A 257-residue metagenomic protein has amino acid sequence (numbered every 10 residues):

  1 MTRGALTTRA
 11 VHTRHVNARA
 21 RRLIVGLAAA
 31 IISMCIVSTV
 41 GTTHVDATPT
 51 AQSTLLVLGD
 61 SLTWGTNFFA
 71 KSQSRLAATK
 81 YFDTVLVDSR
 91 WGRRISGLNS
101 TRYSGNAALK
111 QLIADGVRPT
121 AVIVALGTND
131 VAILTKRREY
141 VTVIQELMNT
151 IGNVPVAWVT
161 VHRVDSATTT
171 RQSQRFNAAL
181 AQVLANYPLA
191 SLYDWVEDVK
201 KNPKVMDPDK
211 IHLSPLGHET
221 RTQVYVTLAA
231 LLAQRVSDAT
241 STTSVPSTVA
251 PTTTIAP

Functional and structural regions predicted by a protein language model:
M1-A20: N-terminal secretory signal peptides that target proteins for export/translocation
R19-V37: Sec-dependent N-terminal signal peptides
M34-S53: C-terminal region of N-terminal signal peptides and the immediate post-cleavage residues of exported proteins
P49-L58, L62-T142, A167, R171-Q174: Conserved SGNH/GDSL esterase-like catalytic core that processes O-acyl groups on lipids and polysaccharides
L58-D60, V159, Y193: Active-site flanking residues adjacent to catalytic metal/cofactor-binding acidic residues
V124-L126, A157-T160: Conserved beta-strand segments of the P-loop GTPase G domain that flank and frequently precede/overlap
G152-P155: A short helix->loop->beta-strand "cap" motif at the edges of active sites that frequently abuts
V164-A256: Catalytic His-Asp segment of secreted/periplasmic serine-dependent ester chemistry enzymes
